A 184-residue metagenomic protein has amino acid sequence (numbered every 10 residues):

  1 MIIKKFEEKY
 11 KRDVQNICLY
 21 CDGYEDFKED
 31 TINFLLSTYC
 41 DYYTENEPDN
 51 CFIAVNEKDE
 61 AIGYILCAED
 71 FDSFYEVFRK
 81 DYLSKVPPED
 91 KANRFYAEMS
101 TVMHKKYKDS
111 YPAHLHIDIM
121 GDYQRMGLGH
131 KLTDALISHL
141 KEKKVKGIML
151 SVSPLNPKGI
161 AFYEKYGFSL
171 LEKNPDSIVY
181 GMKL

Functional and structural regions predicted by a protein language model:
I2-N16, E69: A short beta-loop-alpha structural element at the N-terminal edge of CoA-dependent acyl/N-acetyltransferase catalytic
D22-Y39, R79-P88: Conserved GNAT-fold acetyl-CoA-binding loop/helix
E29-C51, E57: Active-site rim helix/loop that mediates acceptor-substrate recognition in acyltransferases
I53, E60-E69: Conserved beta-strand in the GNAT
F71-H116: Conserved acyl-donor/pantetheine-binding loop and adjacent beta-alpha core of acyl/acetyltransferases and related
S110-A113, L140-S153: Conserved GNAT acetyl-CoA-binding A-motif
H116, R125-E142, A161-K165: Conserved acetyl-CoA-binding loop-helix of GNAT-fold acetyltransferases
K146-I160, K165-L184: C-terminal "cap" of GNAT-fold acetyltransferases
